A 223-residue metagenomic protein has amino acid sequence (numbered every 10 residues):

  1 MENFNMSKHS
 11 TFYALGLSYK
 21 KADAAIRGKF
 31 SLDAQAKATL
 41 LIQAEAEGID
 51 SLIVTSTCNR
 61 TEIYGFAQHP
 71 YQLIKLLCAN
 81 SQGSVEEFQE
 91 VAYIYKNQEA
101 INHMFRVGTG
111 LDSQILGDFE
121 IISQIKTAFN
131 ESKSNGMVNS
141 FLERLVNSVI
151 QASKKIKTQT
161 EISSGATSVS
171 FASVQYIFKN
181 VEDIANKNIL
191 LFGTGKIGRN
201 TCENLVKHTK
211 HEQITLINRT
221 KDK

Functional and structural regions predicted by a protein language model:
E2-S113: A glycine-rich (often HGG/GG-containing) alpha/beta subdomain
G16, G110, G117, G193-G198: Glycine-centered flexibility sites
K21-A22, I197, D222: Conserved Rossmann-like nucleotide-cofactor binding loop
C58, K96, S168, R219-T220: Short beta->alpha linker loops
R60-E62, I162, T194: Conserved short loop/turn motifs at secondary-structure junctions
K75, S123, R199: Alpha-helical elements of the RecA-like P-loop NTPase motor core of helicases
E87-I184: Glycine/serine-rich phosphate-binding loop and adjoining beta1-alpha1 elements at the start of nucleotide-handling
V149, G165-S170, V174-V206, H211-R219: Glycine-rich adenosine-cofactor-binding loop
